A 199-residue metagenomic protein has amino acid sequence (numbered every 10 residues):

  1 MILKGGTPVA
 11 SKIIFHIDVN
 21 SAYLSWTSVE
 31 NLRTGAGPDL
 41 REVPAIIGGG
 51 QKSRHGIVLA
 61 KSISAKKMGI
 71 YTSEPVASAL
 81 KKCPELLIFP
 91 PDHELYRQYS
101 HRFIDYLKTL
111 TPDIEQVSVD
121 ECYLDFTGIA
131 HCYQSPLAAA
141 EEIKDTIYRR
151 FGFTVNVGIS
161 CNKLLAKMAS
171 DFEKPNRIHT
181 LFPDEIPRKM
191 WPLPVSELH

Functional and structural regions predicted by a protein language model:
M1-H199: Gly/Gly-Pro- and Ser/Thr-rich, intrinsically disordered tail segments characteristic of DNA damage-repair and tolerance
